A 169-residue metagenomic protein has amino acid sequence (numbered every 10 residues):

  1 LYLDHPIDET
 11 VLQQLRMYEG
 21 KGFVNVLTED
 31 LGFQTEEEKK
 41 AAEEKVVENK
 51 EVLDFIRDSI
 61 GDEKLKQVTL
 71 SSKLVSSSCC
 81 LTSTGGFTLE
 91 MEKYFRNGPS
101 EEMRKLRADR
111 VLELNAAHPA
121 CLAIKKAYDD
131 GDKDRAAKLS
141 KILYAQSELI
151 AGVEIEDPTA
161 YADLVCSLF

Functional and structural regions predicted by a protein language model:
L1-F169: Long, intrinsically disordered, charge-dense linkers/tails
